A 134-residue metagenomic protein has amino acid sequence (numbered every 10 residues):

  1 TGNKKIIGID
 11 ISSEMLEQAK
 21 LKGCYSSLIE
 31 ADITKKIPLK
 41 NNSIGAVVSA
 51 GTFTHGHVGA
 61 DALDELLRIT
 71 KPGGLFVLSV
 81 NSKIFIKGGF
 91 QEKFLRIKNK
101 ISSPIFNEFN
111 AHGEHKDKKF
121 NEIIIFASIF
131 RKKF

Functional and structural regions predicted by a protein language model:
T1-I37: Class I SAM-dependent methyltransferase SAM/SAH-binding core
I11, V48-A50, V77-V80: Short beta-strands and strand-loop turn motifs
E30, S49-T52: A short beta-strand submotif of the Rossmann-like class I SAM-dependent methyltransferase core that lines
T34-V47: A short acidic, Gly/Pro-enriched loop at the edge of an enzyme's catalytic core that lines a small-molecule cofactor
T54-G56: A short His-aromatic
A60-L75: A short glycine-rich, Lys/Arg-flanked "PGG" loop and its adjoining helix->strand segment in the class I
L75-H112, E122: Conserved class I S-adenosyl-L-methionine
H115-F134: Core SAM-dependent methyltransferase catalytic element
